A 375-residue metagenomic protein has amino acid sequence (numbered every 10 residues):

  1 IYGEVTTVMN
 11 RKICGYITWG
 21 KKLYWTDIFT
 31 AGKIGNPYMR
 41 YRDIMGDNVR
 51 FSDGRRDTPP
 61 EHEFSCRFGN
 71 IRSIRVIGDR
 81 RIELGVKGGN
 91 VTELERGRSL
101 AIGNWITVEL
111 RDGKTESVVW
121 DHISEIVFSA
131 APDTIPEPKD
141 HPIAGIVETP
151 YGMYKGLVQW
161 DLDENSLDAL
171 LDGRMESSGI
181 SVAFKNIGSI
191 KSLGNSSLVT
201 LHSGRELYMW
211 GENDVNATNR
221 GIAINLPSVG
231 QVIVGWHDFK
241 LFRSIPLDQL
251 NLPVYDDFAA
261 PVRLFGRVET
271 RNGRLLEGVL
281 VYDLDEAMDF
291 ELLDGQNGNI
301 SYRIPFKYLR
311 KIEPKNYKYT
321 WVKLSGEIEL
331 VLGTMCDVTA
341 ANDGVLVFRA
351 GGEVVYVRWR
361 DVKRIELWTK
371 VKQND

Functional and structural regions predicted by a protein language model:
I1-D375: Compositionally biased alpha-helical segments
